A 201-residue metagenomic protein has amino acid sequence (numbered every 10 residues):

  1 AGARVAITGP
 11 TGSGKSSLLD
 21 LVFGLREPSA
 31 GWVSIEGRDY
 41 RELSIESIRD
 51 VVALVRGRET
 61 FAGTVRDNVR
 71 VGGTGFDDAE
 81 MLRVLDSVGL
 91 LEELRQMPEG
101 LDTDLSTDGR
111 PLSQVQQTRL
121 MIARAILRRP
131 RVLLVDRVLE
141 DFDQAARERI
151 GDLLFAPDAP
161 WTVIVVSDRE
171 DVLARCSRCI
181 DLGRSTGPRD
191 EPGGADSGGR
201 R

Functional and structural regions predicted by a protein language model:
T8-P10: The feature captures the beta-strand-to-loop junction immediately N-terminal to the Walker
F23: Helix-to-loop junction immediately C-terminal to a conserved catalytic motif
G31-D39, I48: Conserved ABC transporter NBD signature motif
R66-S106, G151-D152: ABC ATPase nucleotide-binding domain helical subdomain, centered on the C-loop/LSGGQ "ABC signature"
R129: Conserved catalytic motifs of ABC-family nucleotide-binding domains
L133-R137: Catalytic Walker B motif of ABC-type/P-loop ATPase nucleotide-binding domains
L153-S167, L173-A174: Conserved catalytic loops of ABC-family nucleotide-binding domains
